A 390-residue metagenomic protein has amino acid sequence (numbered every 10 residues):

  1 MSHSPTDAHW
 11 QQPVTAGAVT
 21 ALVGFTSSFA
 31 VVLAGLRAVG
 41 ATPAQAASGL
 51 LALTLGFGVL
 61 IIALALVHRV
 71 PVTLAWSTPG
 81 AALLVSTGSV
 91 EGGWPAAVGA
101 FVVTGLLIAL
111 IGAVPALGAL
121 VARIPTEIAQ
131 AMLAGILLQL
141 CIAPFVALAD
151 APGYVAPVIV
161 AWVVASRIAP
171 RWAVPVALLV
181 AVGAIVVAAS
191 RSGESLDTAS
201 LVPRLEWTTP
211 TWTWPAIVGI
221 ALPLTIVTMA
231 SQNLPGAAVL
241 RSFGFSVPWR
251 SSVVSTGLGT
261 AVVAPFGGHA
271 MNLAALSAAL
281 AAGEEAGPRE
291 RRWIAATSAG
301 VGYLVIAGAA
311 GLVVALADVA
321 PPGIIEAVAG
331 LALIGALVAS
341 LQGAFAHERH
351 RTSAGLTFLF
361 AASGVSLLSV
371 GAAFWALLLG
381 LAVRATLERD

Functional and structural regions predicted by a protein language model:
S2-P5, F57-V70, L107-A119, V160-R167 (+4 more regions): C-terminal ends of transmembrane helices
S2-W10, A34-L60, L222-W293: Membrane-embedded helical hairpins/re-entrant loop segments and their flanking transmembrane helices within multi-pass
V14-G24, A173, S190, L205-P235: Hydrophobic, membrane-embedded alpha-helices of multi-pass small-molecule transporters
G17-L53, L64, V70-G88: Transmembrane helix-boundary motif of multi-pass solute transporters/channels
V19-L22, V59-V72, G259-H269, G364-L368: Transmembrane alpha-helix interface/packing and boundary motifs in multi-pass membrane proteins, characterized by
A41-L64, G88-I111: Extracellular loop-to-transmembrane helix junctions
H68-A81, V121-A129, W172, S246-S251 (+5 more regions): Short, non-helical or kinked segments that cap or interrupt transmembrane helices
E91-E194, S298-D390: Membrane-embedded alpha-helical modules
